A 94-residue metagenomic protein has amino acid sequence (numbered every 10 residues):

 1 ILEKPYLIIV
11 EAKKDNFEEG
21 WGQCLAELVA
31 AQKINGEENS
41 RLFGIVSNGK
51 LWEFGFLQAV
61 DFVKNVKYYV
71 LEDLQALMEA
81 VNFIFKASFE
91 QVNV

Functional and structural regions predicted by a protein language model:
I1-F43, E53-V94: A short, conserved, highly charged catalytic patch centered on acidic carboxylates
V46-S47: Short beta-strand segments
